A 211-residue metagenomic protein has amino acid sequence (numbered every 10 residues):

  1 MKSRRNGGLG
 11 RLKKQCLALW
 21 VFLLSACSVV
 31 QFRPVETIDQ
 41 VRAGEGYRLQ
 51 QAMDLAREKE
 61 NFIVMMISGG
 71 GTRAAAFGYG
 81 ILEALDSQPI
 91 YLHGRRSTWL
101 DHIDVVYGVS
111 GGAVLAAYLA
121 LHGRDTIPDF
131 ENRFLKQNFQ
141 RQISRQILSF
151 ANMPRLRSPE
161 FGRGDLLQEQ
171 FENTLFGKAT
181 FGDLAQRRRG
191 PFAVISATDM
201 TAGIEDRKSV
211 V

Functional and structural regions predicted by a protein language model:
M1-S3, V210-V211: Short intrinsically disordered, low-complexity coil segments enriched in acidic
K2-C27: Sec-dependent bacterial lipoprotein signal peptides
L12, C27-V211: Catalytic domains of lipid- and phosphate-ester/thioester hydrolases
